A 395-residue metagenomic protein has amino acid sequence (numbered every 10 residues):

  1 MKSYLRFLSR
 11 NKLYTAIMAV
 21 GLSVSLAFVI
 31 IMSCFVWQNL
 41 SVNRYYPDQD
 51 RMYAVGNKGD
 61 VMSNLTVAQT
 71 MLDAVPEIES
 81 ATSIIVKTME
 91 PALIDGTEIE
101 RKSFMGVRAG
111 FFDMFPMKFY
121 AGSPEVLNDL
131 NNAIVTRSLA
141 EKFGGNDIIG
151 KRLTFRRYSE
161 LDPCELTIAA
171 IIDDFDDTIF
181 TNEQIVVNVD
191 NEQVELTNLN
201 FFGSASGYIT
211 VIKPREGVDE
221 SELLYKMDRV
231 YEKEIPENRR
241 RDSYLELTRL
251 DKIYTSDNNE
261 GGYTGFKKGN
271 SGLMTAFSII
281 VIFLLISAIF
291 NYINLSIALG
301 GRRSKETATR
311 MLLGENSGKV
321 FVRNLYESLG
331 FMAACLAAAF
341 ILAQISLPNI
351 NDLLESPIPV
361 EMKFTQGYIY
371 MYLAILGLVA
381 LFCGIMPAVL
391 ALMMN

Functional and structural regions predicted by a protein language model:
K2-I17, G21, A288-F331, M393: Intracellular coupling helices
R6, R10-Y14, V230-V281, G301-R302 (+1 more regions): Membrane-helix entry/capping segments
N11-N39: Short, strongly hydrophobic transmembrane alpha-helices
V29-I149, T154-T167, Y225, P236 (+1 more regions): Structured, solvent-exposed hinge/loop segments at the ends of secondary-structure elements
I31, S328-M393: Small-residue-rich transmembrane alpha-helices
S33, I279-T307, F382, P387-A388: A hydrophobic alpha-helix feature that marks transmembrane segments and, especially, their cytosolic C-terminal ends
S41, E141-K142, L299, M311 (+4 more regions): Transmembrane helix-loop junction
R108-Y120, V135-G269: Mid-to-C-terminal secondary-structure elements that act as membrane-proximal/extracytoplasmic interface segments
